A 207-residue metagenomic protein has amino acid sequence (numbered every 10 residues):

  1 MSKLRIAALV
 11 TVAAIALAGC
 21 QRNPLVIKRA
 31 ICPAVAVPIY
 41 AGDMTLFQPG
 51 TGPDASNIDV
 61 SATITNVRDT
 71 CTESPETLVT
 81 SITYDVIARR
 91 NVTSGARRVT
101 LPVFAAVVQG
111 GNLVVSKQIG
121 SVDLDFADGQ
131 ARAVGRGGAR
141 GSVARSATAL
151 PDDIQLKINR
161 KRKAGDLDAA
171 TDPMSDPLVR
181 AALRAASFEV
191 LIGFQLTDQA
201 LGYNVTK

Functional and structural regions predicted by a protein language model:
M1-V10: Bacterial N-terminal signal peptides that target proteins for export
I15-G19: C-terminal motif of bacterial Sec signal peptides marking the signal peptidase cleavage site
Q21-P24: Bacterial signal peptide processing site
K28-D54: Post-signal peptide N-terminal segment of mature Sec-exported envelope proteins
G52-V60, R68-T80, R90-R97, G111-V115 (+1 more regions): Short, solvent-exposed beta-strand/turn "edge" segments of beta-rich domains on protein surfaces
N66-C71, I82-V92, V103-G111, F126-D128 (+1 more regions): Beta-strand elements of well-folded, non-transmembrane domains
T100-L150: An exposed acidic His-Trp-rich patch
R136, R140-Q199: Intrinsically disordered, low-complexity, charge-dense segments enriched in Lys/Arg and Glu/Asp interspersed
